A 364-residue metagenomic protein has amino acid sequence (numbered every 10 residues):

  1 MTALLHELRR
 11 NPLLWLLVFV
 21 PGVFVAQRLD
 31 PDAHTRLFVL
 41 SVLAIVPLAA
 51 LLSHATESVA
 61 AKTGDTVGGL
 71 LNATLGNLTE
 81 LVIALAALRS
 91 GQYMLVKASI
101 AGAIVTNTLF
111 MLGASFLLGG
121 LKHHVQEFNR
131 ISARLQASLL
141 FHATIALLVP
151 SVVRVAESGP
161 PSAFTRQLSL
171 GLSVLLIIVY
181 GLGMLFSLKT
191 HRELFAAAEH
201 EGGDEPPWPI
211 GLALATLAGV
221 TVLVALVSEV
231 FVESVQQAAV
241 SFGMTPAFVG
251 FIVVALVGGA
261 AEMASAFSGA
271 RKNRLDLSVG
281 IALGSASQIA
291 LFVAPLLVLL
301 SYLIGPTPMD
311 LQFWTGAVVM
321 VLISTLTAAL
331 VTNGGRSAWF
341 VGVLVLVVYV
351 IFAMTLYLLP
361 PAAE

Functional and structural regions predicted by a protein language model:
M1-E364: Hydrophobic alpha-helical segments, chiefly the membrane-spanning helices and signal/signal-anchor peptides
